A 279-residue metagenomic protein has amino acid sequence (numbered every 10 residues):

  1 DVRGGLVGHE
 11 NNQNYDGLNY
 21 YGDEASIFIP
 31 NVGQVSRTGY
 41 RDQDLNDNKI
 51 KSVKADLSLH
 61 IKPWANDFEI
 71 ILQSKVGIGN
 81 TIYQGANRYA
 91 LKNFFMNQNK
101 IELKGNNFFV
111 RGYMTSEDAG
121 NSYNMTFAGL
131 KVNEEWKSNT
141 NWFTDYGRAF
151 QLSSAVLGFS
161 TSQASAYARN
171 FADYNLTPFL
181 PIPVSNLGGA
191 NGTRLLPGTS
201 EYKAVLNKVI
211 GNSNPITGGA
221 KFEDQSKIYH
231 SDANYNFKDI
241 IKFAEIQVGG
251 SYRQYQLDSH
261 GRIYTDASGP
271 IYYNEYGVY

Functional and structural regions predicted by a protein language model:
D1, S52-K54, N66, Q73-T81 (+3 more regions): Structural signature of outer-membrane beta-barrel domains
D1-I78, N99: Transmembrane beta-barrel wall of Gram-negative outer-membrane proteins
I29-V35, Q73-V76, G85-N87, V205-G211 (+1 more regions): Short amphipathic alpha-helical segments, especially helix-boundary/capping motifs
N48, A90, D224: Charged, low-complexity surface patches
S52-S58, E69, R88, F94-Q98 (+2 more regions): Transmembrane beta-barrel architecture of outer membranes
A86-A90, A267: Short helix/strand-bridging catalytic loops that position acidic/His residues to coordinate divalent metals and engage
K100-Y279: Face-selective signature of the C-terminal outer-membrane beta-barrel domain
